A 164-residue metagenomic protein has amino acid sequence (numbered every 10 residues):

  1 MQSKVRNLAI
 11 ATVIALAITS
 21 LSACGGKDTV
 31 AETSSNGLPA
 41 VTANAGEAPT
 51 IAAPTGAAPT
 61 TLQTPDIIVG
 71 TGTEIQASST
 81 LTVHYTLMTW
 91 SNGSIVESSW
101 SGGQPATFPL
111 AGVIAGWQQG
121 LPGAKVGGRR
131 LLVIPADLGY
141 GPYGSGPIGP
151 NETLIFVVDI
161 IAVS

Functional and structural regions predicted by a protein language model:
Q2-S164: Cross-family detector of peptidyl-prolyl cis-trans isomerase
